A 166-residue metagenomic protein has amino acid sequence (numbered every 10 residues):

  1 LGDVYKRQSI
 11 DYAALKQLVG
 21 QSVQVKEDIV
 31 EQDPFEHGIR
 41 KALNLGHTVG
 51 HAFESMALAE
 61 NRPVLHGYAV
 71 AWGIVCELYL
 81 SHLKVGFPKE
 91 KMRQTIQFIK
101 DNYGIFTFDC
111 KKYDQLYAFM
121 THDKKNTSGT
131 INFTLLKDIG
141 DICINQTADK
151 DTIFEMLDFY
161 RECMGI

Functional and structural regions predicted by a protein language model:
L1-Y5: Short, small-residue-biased leader/transition segments that mark boundaries at the very start of proteins
K6-D114: Active-site segments that bind and position negatively charged phosphate/pyrophosphate groups
F87-I166: C-terminal charged capping/lid subdomain of soluble metabolic enzymes
